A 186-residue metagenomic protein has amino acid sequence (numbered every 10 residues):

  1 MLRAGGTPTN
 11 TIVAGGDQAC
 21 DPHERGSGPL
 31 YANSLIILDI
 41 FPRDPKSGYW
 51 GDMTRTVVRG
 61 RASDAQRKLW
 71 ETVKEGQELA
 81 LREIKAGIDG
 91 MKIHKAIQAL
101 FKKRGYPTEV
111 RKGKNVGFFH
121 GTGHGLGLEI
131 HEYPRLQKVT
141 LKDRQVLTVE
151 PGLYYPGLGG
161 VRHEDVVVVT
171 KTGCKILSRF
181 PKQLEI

Functional and structural regions predicted by a protein language model:
M1-I186: Active-site neighborhoods and metal-handling regions in enzymes and metal-associated proteins
